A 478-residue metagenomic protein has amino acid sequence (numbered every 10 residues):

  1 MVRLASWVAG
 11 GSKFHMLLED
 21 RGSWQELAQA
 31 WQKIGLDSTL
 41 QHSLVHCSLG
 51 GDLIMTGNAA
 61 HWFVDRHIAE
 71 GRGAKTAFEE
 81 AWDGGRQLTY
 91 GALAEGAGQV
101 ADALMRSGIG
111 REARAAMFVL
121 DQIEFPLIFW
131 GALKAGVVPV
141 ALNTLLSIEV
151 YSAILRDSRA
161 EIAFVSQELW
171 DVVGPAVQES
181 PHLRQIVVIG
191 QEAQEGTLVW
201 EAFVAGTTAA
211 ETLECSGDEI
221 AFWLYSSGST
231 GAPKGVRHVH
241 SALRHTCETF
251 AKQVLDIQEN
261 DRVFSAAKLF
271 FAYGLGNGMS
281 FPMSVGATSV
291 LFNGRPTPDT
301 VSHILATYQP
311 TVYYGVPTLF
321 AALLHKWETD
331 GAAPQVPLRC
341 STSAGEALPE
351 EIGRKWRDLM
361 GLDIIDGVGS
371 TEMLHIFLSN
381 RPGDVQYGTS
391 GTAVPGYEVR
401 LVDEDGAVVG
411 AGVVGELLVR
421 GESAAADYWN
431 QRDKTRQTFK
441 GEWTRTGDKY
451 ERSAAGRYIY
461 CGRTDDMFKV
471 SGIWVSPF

Functional and structural regions predicted by a protein language model:
L18, W82, R86, I162 (+2 more regions): ANL superfamily adenylate-forming
E26, Q32-K33, A74-Q122, P126-W130 (+1 more regions): Conserved AMP-binding/adenylate-forming core of the ANL superfamily
R72-T76, V188-Q191, G206-Y225, A232 (+1 more regions): Conserved pre-ATP/AMP-binding loop-to-beta segment of ANL
A94-D102, A205, G217, F222 (+4 more regions): Conserved structural elements of the adenylate-forming
R159-I162, Q178-I189, A193, D261-F264 (+3 more regions): Conserved helix-loop-beta element of the AMP-binding
R244-S265, F270-T311, K326: Conserved AMP-binding/adenylation subdomain of ANL enzymes
P310-G315, H325-Q386, E398: Gly/Ser/Thr-rich phosphate-binding loop
V408-G412, E416-F478: Conserved ATP-binding/catalytic segment of the ANL
